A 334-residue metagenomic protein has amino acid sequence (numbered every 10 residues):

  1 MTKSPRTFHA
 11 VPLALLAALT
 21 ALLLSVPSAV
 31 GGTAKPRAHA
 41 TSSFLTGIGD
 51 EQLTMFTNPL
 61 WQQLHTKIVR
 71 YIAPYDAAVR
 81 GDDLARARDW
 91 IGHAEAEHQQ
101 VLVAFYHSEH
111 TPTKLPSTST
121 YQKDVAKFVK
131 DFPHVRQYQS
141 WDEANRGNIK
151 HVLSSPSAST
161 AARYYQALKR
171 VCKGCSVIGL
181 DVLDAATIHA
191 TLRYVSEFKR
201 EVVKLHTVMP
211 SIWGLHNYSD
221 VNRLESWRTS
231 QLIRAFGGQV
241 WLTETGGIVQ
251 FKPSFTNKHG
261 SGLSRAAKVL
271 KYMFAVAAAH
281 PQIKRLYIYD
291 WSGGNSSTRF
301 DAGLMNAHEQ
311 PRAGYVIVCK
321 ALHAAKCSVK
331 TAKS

Functional and structural regions predicted by a protein language model:
M1-F8: N-terminal secretory signal peptides that target proteins for export/translocation
F8-H9, L23: Hydrophobic alpha-helical transmembrane segments of integral membrane proteins, especially lipid-exposed positions
H9-A17: Sec-dependent signal peptide hydrophobic core
L16, T20-L23, P27-V103, H107-Q137 (+5 more regions): Non-catalytic accessory regions flanking glycosidase/transglycosidase catalytic cores in CAZymes
G49-D50, D181, G214, W241-E244 (+1 more regions): Short beta-strand segments
M55, V79-A85, H110-I212, H216-G237 (+3 more regions): Active-site cleft segment of glycoside hydrolase catalytic domains centered on the general acid/base Glu
W141, L242-T243, A279-G294: Extracellular serine-dependent O-acyl
